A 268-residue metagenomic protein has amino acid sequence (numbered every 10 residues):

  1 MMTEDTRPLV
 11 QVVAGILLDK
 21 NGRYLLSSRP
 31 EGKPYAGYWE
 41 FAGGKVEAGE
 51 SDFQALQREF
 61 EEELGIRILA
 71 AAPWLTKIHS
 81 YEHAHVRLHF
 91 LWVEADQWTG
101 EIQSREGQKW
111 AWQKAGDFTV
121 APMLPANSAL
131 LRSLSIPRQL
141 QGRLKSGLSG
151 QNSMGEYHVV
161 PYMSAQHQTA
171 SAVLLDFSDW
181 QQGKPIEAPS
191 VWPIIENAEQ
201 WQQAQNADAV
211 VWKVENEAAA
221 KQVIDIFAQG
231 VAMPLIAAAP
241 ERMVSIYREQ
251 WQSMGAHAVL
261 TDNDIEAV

Functional and structural regions predicted by a protein language model:
M2-Y24, K45: Conserved N-terminal beta-strand and adjoining loop/helix that marks the start of the Nudix/MutT-like hydrolase domain
Q11-V13, G22, V86-H89, Q108 (+1 more regions): Change "...and in nucleic-acid phosphodiester-cleaving endonucleases..." to "...and in nucleic-acid processing enzymes
I16, L26, L88-W92, W112: Conserved hydrophobic/aromatic beta-strand scaffold that supports enzyme active sites
R23-E62: Conserved Nudix-box catalytic region and its N-terminal flanking loop in Nudix hydrolases and closely related
R67-T76: A short coil-to-beta-strand element that immediately follows conserved catalytic motifs
K77-E101, G116, N127: Active-site-adjacent beta-strand/loop module that shapes the phosphate/pyrophosphate-binding cleft
Q103-V160, S253-T261, I265-V268: Nudix hydrolase/Nudix homology domain
G150-M154, Y162-V268: Short loop-to-alpha-helix "cap/lid" segments that border enzyme active sites across diverse enzyme classes
